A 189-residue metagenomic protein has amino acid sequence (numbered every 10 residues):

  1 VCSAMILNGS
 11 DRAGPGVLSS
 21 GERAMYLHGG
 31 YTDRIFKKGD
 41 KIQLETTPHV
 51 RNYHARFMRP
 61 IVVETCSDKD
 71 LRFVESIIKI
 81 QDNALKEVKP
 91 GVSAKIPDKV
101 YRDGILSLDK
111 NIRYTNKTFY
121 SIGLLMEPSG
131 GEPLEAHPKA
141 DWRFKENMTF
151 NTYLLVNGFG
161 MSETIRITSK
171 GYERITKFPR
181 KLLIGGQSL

Functional and structural regions predicted by a protein language model:
V1-L189: Active-site neighborhoods and metal-handling regions in enzymes and metal-associated proteins
